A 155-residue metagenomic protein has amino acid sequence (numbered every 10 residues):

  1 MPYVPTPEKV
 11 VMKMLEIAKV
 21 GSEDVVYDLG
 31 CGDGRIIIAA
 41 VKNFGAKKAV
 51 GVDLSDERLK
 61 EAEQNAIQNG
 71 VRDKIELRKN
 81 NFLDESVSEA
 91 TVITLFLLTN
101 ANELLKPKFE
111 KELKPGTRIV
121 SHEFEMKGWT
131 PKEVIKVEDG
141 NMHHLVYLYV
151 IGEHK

Functional and structural regions predicted by a protein language model:
M1-V25: S-adenosyl-L-methionine
G30-G34: Class I SAM-dependent methyltransferase "Motif I" SAM/SAH-binding loop
R35-A46: Conserved SAM-binding loop of SAM-dependent methyltransferases across substrates and taxa, primarily the Class I
K47-V52: Short beta-strand element of Class I
S55: Conserved SAM/SAH-binding beta-strand->alpha-helix loop
L59-E89: S-adenosyl-L-methionine
S88-L104: A short SAM/SAH-binding and catalytic strip from SAM-dependent methyltransferases
N100-K155: C-terminal substrate-binding/active-site "lid" region of AdoMet-derived donor-dependent transferases
